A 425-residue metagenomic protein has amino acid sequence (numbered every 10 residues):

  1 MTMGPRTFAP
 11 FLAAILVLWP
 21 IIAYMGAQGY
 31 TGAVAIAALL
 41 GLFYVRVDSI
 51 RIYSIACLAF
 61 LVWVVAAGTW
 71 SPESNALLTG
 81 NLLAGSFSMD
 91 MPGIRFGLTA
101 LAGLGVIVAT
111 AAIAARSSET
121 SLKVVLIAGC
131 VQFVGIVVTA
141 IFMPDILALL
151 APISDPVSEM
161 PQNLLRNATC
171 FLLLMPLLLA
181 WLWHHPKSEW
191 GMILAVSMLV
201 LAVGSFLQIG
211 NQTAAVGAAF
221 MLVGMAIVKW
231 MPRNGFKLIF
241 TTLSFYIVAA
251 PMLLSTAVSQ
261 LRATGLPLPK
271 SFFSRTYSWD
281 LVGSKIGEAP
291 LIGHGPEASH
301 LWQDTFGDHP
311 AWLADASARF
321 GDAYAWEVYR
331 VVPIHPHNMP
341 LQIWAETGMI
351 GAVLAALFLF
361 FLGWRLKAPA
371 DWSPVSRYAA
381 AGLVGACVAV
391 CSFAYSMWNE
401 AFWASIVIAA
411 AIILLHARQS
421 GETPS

Functional and structural regions predicted by a protein language model:
M1-A84, I107-K123, L182-I193, A417-S425: Transmembrane signal-anchor hairpin modules in multi-pass inner-membrane enzymes, especially those that act on
F11-V17, I334, A356-F393, I408-I413: Loop-to-helix entry and N-terminal half of a specific, functionally important transmembrane alpha helix in multi-pass
I15-V17, L101-A109, S117-L150, P161-W230 (+2 more regions): Alpha-helical transmembrane segments of multi-pass inner-membrane proteins
V17, V34-V47, L173-P186, I350-A370: Hydrophobic, aromatic-rich transmembrane alpha-helices and their immediate juxtamembrane boundary segments
V17-A37, W63-G103, I113-S118, I136-N167 (+2 more regions): Interfacial transmembrane-helix termini
I55-V62, K123-G135, S197-V200, N234-S259: Hydrophobic alpha-helical membrane-interfacial segments at the cytosolic entry of transmembrane helices
M143, A226-F272, D280-E288, P296: A membrane-periplasm/extracellular boundary helix in multi-pass inner-membrane enzymes that assemble envelope glycans
L268-D280, G295-T347: Long extracytoplasmic/lumenal interhelical loops at the membrane interface of multi-pass membrane proteins
